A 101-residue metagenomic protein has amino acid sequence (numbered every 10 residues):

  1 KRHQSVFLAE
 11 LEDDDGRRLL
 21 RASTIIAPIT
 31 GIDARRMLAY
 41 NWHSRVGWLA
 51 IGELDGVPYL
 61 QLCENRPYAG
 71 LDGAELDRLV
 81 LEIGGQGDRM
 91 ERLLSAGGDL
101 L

Functional and structural regions predicted by a protein language model:
K1-D13: Strand-helix-loop interaction patch of compact alpha/beta domains
R2-Q4, Y40, E64, I83: Generic detector of bulky aromatic hydrophobic side chains
R17-Y59, C63: Short, internal acidic amphipathic alpha-helical interface segments that mediate docking to partner proteins
G47-L101: Well-ordered alpha/beta subsegment
